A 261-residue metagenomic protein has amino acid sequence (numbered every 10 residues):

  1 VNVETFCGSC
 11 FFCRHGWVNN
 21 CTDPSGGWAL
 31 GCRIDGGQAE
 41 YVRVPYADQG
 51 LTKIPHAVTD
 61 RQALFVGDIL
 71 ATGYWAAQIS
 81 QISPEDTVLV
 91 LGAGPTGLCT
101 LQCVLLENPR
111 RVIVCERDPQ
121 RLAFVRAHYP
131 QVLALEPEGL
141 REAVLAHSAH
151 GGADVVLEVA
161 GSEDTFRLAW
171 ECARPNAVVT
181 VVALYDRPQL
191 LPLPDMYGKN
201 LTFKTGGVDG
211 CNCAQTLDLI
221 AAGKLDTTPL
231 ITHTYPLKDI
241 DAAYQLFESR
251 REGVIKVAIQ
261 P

Functional and structural regions predicted by a protein language model:
V1-L51: Glycine-rich phosphate/adenylate-binding loop and adjacent beta-alpha elements of nucleotide- or dinucleotide-binding
N2, L157-V159, P261: Short, well-ordered coil/turn residues at beta-beta hairpins and beta-strand->alpha-helix junctions within
K53-E138: Mid-domain Rossmann-like dinucleotide-binding core that forms the NAD(H)/NADP(H) cofactor-binding site
S80-Q81, L105-L106, L122-T202: Glycine-rich cofactor phosphate-binding loops and adjacent beta1-alpha1 units of small-molecule cofactor enzyme domains
L89, I113, V178-T180, K204 (+1 more regions): Structural detector of well-ordered beta-strand residues that form the stable sheet scaffold of enzyme domains
E116, A183, G207: Conserved acidic E/D residue at the C-terminus of a beta-strand in Rossmann-like folds
E142, R167-E171, G210-P261: C-terminal hydrophobic helical "lid"/dimerization subdomain of Rossmann-like NAD(P)H-dependent oxidoreductases
V178-T180, L190-L230: Rossmann-fold dehydrogenase core element
